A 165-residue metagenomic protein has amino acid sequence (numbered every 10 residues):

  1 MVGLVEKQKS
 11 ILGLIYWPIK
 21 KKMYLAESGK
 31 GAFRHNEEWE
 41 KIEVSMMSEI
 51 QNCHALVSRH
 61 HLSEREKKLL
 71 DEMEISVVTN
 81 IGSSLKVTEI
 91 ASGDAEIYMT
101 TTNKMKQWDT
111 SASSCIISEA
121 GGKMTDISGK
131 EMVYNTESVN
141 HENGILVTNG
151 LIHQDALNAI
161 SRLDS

Functional and structural regions predicted by a protein language model:
M1-F33, E37: DPxDG-like acidic metal-binding loop motif
E38-I42: Short, structured interface segments
V44-S165: An extended, acidic
